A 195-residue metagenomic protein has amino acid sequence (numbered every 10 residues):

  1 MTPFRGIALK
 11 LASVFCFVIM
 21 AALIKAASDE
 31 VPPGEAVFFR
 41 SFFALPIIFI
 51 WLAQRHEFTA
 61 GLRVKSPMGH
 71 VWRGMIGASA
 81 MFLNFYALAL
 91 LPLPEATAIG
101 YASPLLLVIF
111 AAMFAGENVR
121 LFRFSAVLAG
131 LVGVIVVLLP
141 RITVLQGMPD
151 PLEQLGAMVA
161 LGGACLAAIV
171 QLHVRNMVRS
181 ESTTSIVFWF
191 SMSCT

Functional and structural regions predicted by a protein language model:
M1-A12, L45-W72, L145-L152, R179-E181 (+1 more regions): Membrane-interface interhelical linkers
M1-L9, V108-C165: Juxtamembrane helix-loop boundary signature in multi-pass membrane transporters
V14-A22, F49, G74-F82, P104-I109 (+2 more regions): Hydrophobic/small/kink-forming positions within alpha-helical transmembrane segments of polytopic membrane proteins
C16-I19, H56-E95, G100, V136: Specific transmembrane alpha-helical segments of multi-pass solute transporters/efflux pumps, especially DMT/EamA
A22, I48, L145-T195: Transmembrane alpha-helical segments that form core, pore/gating elements of small-molecule transporters/exporters
A22-P33, A89, L139-L152: Membrane-interface helix termini and inter-helical loops of multi-pass transporters
E35-F42, Y86-G116: Specific alpha-helical transmembrane segments that line the substrate/conduction pathway and gating interfaces
I48-K65, L106-F122, A168-S182: C-terminal ends of transmembrane helices
